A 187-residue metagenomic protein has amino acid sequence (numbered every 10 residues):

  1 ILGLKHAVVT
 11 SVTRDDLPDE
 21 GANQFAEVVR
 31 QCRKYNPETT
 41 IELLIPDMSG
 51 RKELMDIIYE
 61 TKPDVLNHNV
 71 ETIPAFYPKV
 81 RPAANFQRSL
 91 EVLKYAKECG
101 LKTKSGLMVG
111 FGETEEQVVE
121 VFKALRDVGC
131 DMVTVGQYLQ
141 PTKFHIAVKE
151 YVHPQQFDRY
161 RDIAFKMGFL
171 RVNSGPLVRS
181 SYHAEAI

Functional and structural regions predicted by a protein language model:
I1-V8: Conserved alpha-helical substructure of the radical SAM core
G3, E27-T39, E60-K62, A84-I187: Auxiliary Fe-S-binding modules of radical SAM enzymes
V8-E27, E113-Q117: Conserved glycine-rich "GG(E/T)P / GGGxP" loop and the immediately following alpha-helix in the radical SAM core
V9, L43, S105-L107: Structural beta-sheet core signal
V12-R14, P46, V70-I73, Q137-Y138 (+1 more regions): Short, ordered loop/turn segments at secondary-structure junctions
D16-V28, F76, V80-E91: Active-site-adjacent beta->alpha loops and helix N-cap segments on the catalytic face of soluble alpha/beta enzymes
E20-N23, R51-E60: Distinct, well-ordered alpha-helical segments
